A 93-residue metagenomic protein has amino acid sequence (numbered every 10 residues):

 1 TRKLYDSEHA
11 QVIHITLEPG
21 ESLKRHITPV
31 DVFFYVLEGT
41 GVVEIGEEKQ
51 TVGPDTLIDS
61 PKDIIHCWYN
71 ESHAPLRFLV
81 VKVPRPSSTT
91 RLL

Functional and structural regions predicted by a protein language model:
T1-S22, V81-K82: A short glycine-rich, His/Asp/Glu-containing loop-to-beta-strand
K3, T51, C67: Conserved beta-strand positions that form and line the central face of beta-propeller blades
H9-Q11, Y69-L93: Double-stranded beta-helix
H14, K24, F33, E48-Q50: Short, surface-exposed secondary-structure edge patches
T16-E18, T28-V43, V81: Short, conserved beta-strand element in jelly-roll/cupin
L23-R25, V43-E44, S60, H66-S72: Short beta-strand His + acidic residue motifs that chelate non-heme Fe in jelly-roll/DSBH and cupin folds
T40-V42, K49, I65, P75: Structural motif
E47-K62: Short acidic-glycine-tyrosine-enriched beta hairpin
